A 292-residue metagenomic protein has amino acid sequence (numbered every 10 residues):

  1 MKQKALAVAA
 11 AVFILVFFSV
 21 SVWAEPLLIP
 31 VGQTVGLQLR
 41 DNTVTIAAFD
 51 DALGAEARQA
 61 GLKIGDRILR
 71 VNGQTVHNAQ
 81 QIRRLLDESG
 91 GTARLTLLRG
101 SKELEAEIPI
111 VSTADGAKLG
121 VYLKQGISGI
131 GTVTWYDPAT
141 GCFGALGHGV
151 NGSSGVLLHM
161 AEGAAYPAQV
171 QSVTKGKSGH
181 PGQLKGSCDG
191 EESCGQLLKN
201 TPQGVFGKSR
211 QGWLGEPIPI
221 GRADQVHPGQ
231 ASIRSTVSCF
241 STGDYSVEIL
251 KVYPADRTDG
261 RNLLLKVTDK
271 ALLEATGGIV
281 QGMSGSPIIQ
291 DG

Functional and structural regions predicted by a protein language model:
M1-I29, Q33-V35, V133, S153: Gram-positive cell-envelope targeting signals
E25, Q33-V35, K63, R83-V121: PDZ-domain C-terminal substructure recognizer with occasional recognition of PDZ-binding tails
V31-I64: PDZ/PDZ-like groove recognition
A57-Q80, I288-D291: Conserved PDZ fold ligand-binding element
I68-L69, I82, A93, F143 (+2 more regions): Generic structural signal for buried aliphatic residues
G73-Q74, L98, T236: Short, surface-exposed secondary-structure boundary micro-motifs
Q74-L85, L104-E105, T242-D244: Short, Lys/Arg- and Gly-enriched loop/turn segments at beta-strand edges
S112-Q281, Q290-D291: Serine endopeptidase catalytic core focused on the charge-relay Asp
